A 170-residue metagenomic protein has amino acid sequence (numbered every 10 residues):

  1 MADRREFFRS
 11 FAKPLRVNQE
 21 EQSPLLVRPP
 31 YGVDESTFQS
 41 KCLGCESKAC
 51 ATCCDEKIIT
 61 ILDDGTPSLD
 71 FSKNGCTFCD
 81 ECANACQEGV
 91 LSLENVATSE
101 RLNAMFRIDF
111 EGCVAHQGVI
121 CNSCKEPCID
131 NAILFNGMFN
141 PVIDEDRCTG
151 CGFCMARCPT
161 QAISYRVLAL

Functional and structural regions predicted by a protein language model:
M1-L170: Non-ligating segments of multi-cofactor redox enzymes
